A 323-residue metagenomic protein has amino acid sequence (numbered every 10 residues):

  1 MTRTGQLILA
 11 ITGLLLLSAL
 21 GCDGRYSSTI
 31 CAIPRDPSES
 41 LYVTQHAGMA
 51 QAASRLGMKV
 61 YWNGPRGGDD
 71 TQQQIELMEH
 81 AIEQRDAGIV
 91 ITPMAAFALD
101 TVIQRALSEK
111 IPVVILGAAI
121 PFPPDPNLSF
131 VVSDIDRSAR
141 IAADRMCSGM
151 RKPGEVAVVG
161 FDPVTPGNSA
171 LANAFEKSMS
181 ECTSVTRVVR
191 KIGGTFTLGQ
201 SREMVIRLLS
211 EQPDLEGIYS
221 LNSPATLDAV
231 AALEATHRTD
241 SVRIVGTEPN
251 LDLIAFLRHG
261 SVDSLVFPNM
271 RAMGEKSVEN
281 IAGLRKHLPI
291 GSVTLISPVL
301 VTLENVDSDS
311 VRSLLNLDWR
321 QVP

Functional and structural regions predicted by a protein language model:
T29-G48, A52, Y61-I75, E79 (+4 more regions): Extracytoplasmic "Venus flytrap"
C31-P34, I82-P93, P112-L116, A157-V158 (+4 more regions): Periplasmic-binding protein-like
L41-R55, S138-A142, P166-T186, Q200 (+4 more regions): Short, solvent-exposed amphipathic alpha-helices that sit in or adjacent to ligand/effector-binding or catalytic
S54-G67, E155-V158, M179-L198: Short beta-strand elements in bilobed, periplasmic/extracellular small-molecule ligand-binding domains
Q74, V131-V156, Q200-R202, P249-L253 (+1 more regions): Hydrophobic alpha-helical segments within soluble ligand-binding/sensing domains
I91-L107, F175, G193-F256: Hydrophobic alpha-helical
F97, T101-R137, S148, E155 (+2 more regions): Flexible loop/hinge segments that line or gate small-molecule binding clefts
P163, A272-P323: Hinge/cleft segment of the Venus flytrap/periplasmic-binding protein
